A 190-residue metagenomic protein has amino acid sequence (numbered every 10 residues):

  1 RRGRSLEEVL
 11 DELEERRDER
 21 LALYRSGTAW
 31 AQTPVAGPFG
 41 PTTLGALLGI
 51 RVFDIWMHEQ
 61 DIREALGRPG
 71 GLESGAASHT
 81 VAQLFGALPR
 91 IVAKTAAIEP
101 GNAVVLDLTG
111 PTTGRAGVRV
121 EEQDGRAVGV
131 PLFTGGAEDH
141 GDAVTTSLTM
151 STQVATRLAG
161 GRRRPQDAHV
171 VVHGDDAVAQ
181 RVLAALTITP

Functional and structural regions predicted by a protein language model:
R1-L21: Short, helix-capping/interhelical loops that line the mouth of catalytic, cofactor-, or ligand-binding pockets
V9-E12, R16, L47-R51, T80 (+1 more regions): Amphipathic alpha-helix face/heptad-repeat signature
L21-L47: Acidic interhelical loop/turn segments
G27-Q32, P69-L72, T95: Short, structured loop/turn "capping" segments at alpha-beta junctions
P38-A93: Short, contiguous alpha-helical
S78-E122: A glycine-rich beta-turn/hairpin centered on an aromatic-Pro dipeptide
G114-V144: Acidic/His-leaning functional-site neighborhoods
A137-P190: C-terminal interaction segments
